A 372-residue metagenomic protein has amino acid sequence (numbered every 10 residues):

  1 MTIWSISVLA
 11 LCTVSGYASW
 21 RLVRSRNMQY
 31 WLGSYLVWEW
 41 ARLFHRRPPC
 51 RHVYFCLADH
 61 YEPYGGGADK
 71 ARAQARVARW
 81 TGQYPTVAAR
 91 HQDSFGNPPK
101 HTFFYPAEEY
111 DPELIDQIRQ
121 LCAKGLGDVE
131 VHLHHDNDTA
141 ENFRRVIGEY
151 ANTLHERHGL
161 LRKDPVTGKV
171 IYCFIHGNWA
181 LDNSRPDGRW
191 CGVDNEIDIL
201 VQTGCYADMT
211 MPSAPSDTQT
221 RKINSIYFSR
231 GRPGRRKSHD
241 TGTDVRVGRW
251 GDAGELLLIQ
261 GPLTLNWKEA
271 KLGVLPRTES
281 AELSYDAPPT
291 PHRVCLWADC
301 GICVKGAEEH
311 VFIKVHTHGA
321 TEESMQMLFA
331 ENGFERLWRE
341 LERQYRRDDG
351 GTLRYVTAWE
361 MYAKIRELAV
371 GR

Functional and structural regions predicted by a protein language model:
M1-V8: Feature marks short, highly hydrophobic, charge-poor N-terminal signal-anchor/signal peptide-like helices that anchor
L11-G127, H135, V170-H176, D198: Active-site beta->alpha N-cap acidic-glycine motif
W20, M28-L43, L160-E309: Active-site-adjacent pocket scaffolds in enzyme catalytic domains
G65-A78, P99-E108, H134-F143, G177-W190 (+2 more regions): The substrate-binding groove and active-site-proximal loops of carbohydrate-active enzymes, especially glycoside
A71-R90, L114-I115, F143-R157, R189-I199 (+2 more regions): Well-ordered, non-membrane alpha-helical segments in soluble/globular domains
T102-D187, M211, V315, T357: Metal-dependent polysaccharide deacetylase catalytic core of the NodB/CE4 family, i.e., the active-site-bearing domain
G306-E340: C-terminal hydrophobic structural anchor segments that stabilize assembly/packing rather than catalytic chemistry
N332-R372: TerminUS-proximal long segments
